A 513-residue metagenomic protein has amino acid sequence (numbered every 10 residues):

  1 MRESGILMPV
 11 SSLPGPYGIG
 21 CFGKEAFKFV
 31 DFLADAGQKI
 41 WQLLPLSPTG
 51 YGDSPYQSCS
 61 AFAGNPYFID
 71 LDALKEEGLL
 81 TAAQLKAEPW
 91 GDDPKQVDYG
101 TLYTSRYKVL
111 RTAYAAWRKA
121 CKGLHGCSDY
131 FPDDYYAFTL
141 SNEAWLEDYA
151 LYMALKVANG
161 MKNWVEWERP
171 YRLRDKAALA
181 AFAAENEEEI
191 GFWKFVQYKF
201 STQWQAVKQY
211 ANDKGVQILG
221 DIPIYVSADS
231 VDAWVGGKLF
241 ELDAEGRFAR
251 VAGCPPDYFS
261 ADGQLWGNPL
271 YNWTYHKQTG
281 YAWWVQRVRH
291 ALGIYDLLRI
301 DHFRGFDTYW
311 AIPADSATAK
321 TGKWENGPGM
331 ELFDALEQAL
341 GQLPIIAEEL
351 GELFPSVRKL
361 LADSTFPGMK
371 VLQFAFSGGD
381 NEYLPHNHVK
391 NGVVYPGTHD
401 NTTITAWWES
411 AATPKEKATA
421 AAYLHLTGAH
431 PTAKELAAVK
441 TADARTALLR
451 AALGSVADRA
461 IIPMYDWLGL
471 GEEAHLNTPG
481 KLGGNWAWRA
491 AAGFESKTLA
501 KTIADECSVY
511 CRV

Functional and structural regions predicted by a protein language model:
M1-G37: Mature N-terminal, pre-catalytic/accessory segment of carbohydrate-active enzymes
P9, G18, D53-Q197, S201 (+3 more regions): Alpha-amylase-like alpha-glycosidases and glucanotransferases acting on alpha-linked glucans and related
K24-T49, I294-Y295, A452: Catalytic domains of carbohydrate-active enzymes, especially glycoside hydrolases
A34, W204-N212, E337, L361-A362: Surface-exposed amphipathic alpha-helices with a cationic face
L44, Q217-L219, P223, L297 (+1 more regions): Outer-envelope exported proteins of Gram-negative bacteria
W193-V226: Conserved, well-ordered alpha-helix/loop/beta-strand core segments that scaffold catalytic motifs
G469-V513: Structured C-terminal cap/extension of enzyme domains
